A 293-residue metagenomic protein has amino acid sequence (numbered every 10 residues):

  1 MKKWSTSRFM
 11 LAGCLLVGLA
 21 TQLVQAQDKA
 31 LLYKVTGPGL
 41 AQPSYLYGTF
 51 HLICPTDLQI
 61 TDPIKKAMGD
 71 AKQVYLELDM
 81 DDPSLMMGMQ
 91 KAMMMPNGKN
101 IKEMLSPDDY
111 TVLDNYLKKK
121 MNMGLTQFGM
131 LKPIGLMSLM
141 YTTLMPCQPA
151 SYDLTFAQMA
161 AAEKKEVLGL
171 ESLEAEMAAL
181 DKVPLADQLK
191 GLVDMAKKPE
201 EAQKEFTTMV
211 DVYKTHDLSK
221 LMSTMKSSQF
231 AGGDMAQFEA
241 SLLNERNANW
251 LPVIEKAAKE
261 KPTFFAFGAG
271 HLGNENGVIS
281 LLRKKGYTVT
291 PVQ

Functional and structural regions predicted by a protein language model:
K2-L11: Bacterial N-terminal signal peptides that target proteins for export
A12, P38-L40, A257-K259: Short hydrophobic "helix-edge" motifs at membrane interfaces and signal-peptide entry regions
L15-A20: Hydrophobic membrane-targeting signal helices
T21-A26: Sec/Tat signal peptide C-region and signal peptidase I cleavage site
Q27, T56, E245-N249: Short secondary-structure boundary/capping elements
L31, T36-F238: Structured, acidic catalytic/metal-binding patches in enzyme active sites
A236-Q293: A cross-kingdom marker for long, charged
